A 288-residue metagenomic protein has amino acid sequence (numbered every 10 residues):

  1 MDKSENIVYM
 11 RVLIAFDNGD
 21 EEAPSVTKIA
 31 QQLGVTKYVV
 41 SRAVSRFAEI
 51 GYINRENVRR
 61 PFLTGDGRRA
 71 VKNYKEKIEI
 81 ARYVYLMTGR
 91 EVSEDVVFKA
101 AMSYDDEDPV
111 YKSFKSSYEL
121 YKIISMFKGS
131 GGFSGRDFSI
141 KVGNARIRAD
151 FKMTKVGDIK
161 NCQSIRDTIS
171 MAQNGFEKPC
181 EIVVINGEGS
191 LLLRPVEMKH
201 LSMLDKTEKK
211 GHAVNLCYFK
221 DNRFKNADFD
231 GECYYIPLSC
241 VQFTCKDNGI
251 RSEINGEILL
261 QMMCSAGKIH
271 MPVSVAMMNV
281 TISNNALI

Functional and structural regions predicted by a protein language model:
M1-V12, K75: Short alpha-helical segments that sit at the start of domains
S25-Q31: A short alpha-helical element within helix-turn-helix/winged-helix DNA-binding domains across DNA-binding proteins
I29, V39-I50: Basic amphipathic alpha-helical segments that dock to polyanions
A48-V58: A short, conserved structural fragment
R59-K77: Basic, amphipathic "hinge/linker" alpha-helix immediately C-terminal to the N-terminal HTH DNA-binding motif
I78-I124: Amphipathic alpha-helical dimerization/coiled-coil segments that flank or bridge DNA-binding/regulatory modules
S134-S190, R194-I288: N-terminal soluble domains immediately following signal/targeting peptides that reside in extracytoplasmic
